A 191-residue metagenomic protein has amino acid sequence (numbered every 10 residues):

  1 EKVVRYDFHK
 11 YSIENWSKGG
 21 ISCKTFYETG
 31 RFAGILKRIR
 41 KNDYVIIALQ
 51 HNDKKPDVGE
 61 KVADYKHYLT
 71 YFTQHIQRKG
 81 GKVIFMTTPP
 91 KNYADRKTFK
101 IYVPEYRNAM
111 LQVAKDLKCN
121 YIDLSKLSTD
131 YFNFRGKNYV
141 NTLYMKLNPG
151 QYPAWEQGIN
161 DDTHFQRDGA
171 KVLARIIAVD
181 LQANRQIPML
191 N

Functional and structural regions predicted by a protein language model:
E1-S17, A33-K41: Serine-esterase "nucleophile elbow" of acetyl-processing enzymes
V3, F8-S12, T25-T29, I84 (+1 more regions): Extended interaction regions within the primary functional domain
D7, I21-S22, D123: Short, solvent-exposed coil/turn linker segments
N15-F26, K55-E60: Acidic/histidine-rich helix-loop elements that form or flank divalent-metal/phosphate-binding sites at the catalytic
G30-K171, R175-N191: Alpha-helical cap/lid subdomain in secreted, periplasmic, or secretory-pathway luminal O-acyl-processing enzymes
